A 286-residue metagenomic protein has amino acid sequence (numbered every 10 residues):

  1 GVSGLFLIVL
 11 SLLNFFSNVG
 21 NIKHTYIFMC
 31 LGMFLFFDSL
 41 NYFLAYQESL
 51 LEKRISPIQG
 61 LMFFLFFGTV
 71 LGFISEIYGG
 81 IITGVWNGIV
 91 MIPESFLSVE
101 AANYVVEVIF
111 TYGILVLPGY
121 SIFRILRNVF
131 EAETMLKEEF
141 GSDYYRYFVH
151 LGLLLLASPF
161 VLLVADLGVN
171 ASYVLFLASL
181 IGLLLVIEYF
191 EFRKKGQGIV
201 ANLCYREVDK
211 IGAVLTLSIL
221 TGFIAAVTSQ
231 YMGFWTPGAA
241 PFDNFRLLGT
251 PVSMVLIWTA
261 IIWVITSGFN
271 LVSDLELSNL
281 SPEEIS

Functional and structural regions predicted by a protein language model:
G1-S286: Aromatic-rich, lipid-facing transmembrane alpha helices and their immediate juxtamembrane interface loops in integral
